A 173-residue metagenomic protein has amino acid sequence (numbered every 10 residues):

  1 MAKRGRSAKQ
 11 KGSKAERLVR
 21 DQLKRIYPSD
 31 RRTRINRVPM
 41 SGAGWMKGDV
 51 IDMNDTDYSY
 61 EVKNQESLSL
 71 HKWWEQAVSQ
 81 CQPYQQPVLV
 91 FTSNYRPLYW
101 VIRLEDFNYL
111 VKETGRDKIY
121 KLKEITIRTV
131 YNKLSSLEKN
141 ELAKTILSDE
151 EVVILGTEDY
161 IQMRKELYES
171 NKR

Functional and structural regions predicted by a protein language model:
M1-R173: Catalytic phosphate/metal-binding cores of nucleic-acid and nucleotide-processing enzymes, i.e., regions that mediate
